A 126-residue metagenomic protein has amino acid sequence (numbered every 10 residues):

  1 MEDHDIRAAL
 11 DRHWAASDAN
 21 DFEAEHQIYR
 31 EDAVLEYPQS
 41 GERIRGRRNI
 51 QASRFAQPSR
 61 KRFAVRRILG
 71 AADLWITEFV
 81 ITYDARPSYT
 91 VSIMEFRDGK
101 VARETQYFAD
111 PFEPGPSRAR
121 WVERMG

Functional and structural regions predicted by a protein language model:
M1-E31, G115, A119-G126: Short, low-complexity N-terminal intrinsically disordered segments enriched in polar/charged residues
D3-H4, F22-D73: A solvent-exposed, acidic/Ser-Thr-rich amphipathic alpha-helical stretch
H13, E25-H26, A33, G46 (+4 more regions): Hydrophobic pocket/interface hotspot
P38, V80, Q106: Surface loops and adjacent helix of pleckstrin homology
K61-A64, R86-I93: Short, surface-exposed coil-to-beta transition loops
T77-D84: Short beta-strand segments that buttress and anchor functional surface loops
V91-R124: Short beta-strand edge/turn micro-motifs at domain boundaries
